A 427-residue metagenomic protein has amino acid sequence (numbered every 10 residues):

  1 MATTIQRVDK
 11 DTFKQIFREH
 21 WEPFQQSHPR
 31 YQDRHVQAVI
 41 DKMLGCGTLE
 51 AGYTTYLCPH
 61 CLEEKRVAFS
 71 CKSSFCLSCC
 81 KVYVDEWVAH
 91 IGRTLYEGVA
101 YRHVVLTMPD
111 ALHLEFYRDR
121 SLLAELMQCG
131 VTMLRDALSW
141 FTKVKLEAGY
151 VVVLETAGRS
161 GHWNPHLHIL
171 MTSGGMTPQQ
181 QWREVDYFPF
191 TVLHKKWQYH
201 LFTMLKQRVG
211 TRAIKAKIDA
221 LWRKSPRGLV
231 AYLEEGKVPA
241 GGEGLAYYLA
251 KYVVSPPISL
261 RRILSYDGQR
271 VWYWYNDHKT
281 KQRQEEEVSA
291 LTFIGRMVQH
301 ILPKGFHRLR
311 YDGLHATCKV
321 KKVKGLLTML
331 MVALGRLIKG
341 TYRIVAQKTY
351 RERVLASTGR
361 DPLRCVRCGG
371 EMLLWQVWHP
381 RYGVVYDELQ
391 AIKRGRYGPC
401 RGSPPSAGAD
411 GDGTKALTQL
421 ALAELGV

Functional and structural regions predicted by a protein language model:
M1-V427: Beta->alpha loop/short-helix hinge microenvironment recognizer with preference for catalytic Tyr/His contexts
